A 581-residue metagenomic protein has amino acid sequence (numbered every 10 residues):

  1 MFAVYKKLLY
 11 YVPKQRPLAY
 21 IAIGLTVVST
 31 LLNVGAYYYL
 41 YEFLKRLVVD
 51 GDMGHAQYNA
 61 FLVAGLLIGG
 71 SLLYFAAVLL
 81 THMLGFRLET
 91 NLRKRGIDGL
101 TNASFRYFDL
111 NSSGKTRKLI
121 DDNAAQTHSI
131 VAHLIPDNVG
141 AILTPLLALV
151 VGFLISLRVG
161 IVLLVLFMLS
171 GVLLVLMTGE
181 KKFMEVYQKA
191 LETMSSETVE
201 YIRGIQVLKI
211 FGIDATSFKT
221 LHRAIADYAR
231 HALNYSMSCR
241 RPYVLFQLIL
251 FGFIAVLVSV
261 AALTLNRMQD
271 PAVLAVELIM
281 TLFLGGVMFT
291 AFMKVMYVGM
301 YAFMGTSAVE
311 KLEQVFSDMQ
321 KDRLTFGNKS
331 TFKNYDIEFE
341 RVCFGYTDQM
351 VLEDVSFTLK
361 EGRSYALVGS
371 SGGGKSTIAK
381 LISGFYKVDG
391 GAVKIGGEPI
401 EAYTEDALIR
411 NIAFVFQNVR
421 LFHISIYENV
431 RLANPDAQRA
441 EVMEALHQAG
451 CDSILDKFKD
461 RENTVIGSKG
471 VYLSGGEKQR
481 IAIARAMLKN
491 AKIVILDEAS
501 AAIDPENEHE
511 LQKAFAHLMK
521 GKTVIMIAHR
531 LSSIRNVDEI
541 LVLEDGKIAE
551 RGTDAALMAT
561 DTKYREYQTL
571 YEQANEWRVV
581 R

Functional and structural regions predicted by a protein language model:
M1-L32, M53-N59, T81, Q126 (+4 more regions): Membrane-integrated ABC transporters
P13-P17, F105, D122-V131, I135 (+7 more regions): An intracellular "coupling" helix at the cytosolic face of ABC transporter transmembrane type-1 domains
P17-N33, V48-E89, V273-F283, T290: Transmembrane-helix motif of ABC transporter permease domains
V28, L32-E42, G69-L72, P136-T178 (+1 more regions): A hydrophobic transmembrane-helix motif
K94, K394-G397, A402, Y427-S468 (+3 more regions): ABC ATPase nucleotide-binding domain helical subdomain, centered on the C-loop/LSGGQ "ABC signature"
I213, R240, M288-S317: Cytosolic ends of transmembrane helices, especially the final helix of ABC transmembrane type-1 domains
S383: Helix-to-loop junction immediately C-terminal to a conserved catalytic motif
K513, R530, R535-R581: C-terminal portion of ABC ATPase nucleotide-binding domains
